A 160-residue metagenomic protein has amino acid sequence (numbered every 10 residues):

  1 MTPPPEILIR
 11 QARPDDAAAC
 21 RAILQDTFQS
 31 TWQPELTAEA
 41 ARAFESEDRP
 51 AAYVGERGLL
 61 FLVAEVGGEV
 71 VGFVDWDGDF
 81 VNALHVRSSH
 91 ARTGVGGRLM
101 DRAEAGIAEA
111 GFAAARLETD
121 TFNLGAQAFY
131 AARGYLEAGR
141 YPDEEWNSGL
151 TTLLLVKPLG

Functional and structural regions predicted by a protein language model:
M1-D15, G160: Conserved N-terminal entry element of GNAT/NAT acetyltransferase domains
Q25-A51: Conserved GNAT-fold acetyl-CoA-binding loop/helix
D48-V63, F80: A short helix-loop-beta-strand connector motif used in the catalytic cores of GNAT acetyltransferases and, in some
Y53, A113-G160: C-terminal "cap" of GNAT-fold acetyltransferases
L60-G72: Conserved beta-hairpin
D77-S89: Conserved acetyl-CoA binding element of GNAT-fold acetyltransferases
R87-S89, T93, T121-F122: Active-site acidic-Proline motif in GNAT/NAT acetyltransferases
H90, G94-R102: Conserved acetyl-CoA pyrophosphate-binding loop and the N-cap/start of the following alpha-helix in GNAT-like
